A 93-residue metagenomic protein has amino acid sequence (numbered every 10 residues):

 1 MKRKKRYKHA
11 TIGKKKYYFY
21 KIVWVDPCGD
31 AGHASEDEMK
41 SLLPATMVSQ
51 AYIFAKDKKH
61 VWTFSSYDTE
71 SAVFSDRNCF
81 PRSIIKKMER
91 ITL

Functional and structural regions predicted by a protein language model:
K2-L93: Conserved RNA-binding domains used in RNP assembly and mRNA/RNA metabolism
